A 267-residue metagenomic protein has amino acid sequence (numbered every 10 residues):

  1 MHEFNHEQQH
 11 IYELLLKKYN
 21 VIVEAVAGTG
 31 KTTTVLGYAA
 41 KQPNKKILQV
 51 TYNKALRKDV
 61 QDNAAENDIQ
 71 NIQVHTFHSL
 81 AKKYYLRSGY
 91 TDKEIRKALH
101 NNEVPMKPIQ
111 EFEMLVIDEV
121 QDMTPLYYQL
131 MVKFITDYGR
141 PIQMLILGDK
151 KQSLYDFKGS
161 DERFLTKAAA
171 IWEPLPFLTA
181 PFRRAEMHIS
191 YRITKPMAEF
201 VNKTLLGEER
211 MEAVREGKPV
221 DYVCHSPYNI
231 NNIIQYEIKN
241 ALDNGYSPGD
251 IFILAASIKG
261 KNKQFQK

Functional and structural regions predicted by a protein language model:
H2-D62, H75-L80, M114, Q121-K267: Conserved helicase motor core of SF1/SF2 NTP-dependent helicases
P43, E66-D68, P108: Short hydrophobic "helix-edge" motifs at membrane interfaces and signal-peptide entry regions
T51-H100: Inter-Walker segment of RecA-like/P-loop motor cores
D68, Y85, G89, N102-E103 (+3 more regions): Short, flexible coil/linker elements and helix-boundary hinge sites characteristic of intrinsically disordered
K83-E119, M123-F134: Conserved RecA-like ASCE ATPase "motif II neighborhood" in helicase/translocase motors
